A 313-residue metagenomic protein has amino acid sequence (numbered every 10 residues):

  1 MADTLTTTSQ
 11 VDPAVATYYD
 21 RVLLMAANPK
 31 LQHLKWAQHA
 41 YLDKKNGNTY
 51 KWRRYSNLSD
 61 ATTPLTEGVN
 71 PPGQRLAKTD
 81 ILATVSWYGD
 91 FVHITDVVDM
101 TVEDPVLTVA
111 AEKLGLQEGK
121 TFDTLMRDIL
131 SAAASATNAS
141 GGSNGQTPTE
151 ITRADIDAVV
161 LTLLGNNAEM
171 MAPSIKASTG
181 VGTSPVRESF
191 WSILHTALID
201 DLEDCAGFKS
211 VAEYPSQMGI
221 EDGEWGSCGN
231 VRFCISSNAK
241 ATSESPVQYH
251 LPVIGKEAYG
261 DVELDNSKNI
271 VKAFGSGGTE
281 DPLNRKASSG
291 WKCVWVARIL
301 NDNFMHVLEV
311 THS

Functional and structural regions predicted by a protein language model:
M1-T84, M305: N-terminal "assembly arms/tails" that initiate or stabilize quaternary assembly in self-assembling proteins
A2-H33, T147-A172, S189-W191, A197-S313: Sequence/fold signature of self-assembling virion shell proteins
K51-R53, H93, W191-I193: Structural recognition of the beta-strand scaffold that forms the well-ordered cores of secreted hydrolase catalytic
R75-V102, D265: Short acidic, glycine/tyrosine-flanked loop/strand segments centered on an H-E-D-like triad
V85-W87, R187, N284: Short, solvent-exposed loop/turn segments at the edges of secondary structure
T101-A177: Alpha-helical scaffold segments that mediate packing/assembly in large oligomeric complexes
K176, V181-T183, L198: Divalent cation-coordinating acidic motifs and surrounding scaffolds that mediate Ca2+/Mg2+/Mn2+/Zn2+-dependent binding
